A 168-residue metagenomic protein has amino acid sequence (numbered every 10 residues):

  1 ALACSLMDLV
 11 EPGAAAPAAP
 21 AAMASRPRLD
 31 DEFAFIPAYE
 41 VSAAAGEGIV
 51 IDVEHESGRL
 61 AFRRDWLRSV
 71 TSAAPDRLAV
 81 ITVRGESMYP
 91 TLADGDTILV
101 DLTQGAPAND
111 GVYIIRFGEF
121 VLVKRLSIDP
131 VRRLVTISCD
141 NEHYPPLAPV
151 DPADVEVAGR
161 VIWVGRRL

Functional and structural regions predicted by a protein language model:
A1-D8: DNA major-groove recognition helix of helix-turn-helix/homeodomain DNA-binding modules
A3, F120, D154-V155: Alpha-helix termination/capping residues and helix-transition junctions
S5, P37, T82, L122-R125 (+1 more regions): Residues located in well-ordered beta-strands
P12-D94, V155-A158, G165-L168: Short, positionally conserved secondary-structure boundary motifs
A15, S42, Q104, E119 (+1 more regions): Short, flexible active-site-adjacent loop segments at beta-strand->alpha-helix junctions, enriched in small/polar
I49, V53-E56, L60, D65-S138 (+1 more regions): Feature for secretory/organellar precursors and membrane-associated catalytic proteins
R133-L168: Aromatic- and glycine-rich peptidoglycan recognition patches
